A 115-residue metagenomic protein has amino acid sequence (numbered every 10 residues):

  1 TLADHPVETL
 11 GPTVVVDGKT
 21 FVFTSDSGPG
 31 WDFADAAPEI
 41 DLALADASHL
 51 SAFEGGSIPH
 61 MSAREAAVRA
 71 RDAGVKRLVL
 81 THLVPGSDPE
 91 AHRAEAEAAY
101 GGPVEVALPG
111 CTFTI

Functional and structural regions predicted by a protein language model:
T1-D35, P109-I115: Core dinuclear metal-dependent hydrolase active-site scaffold
P29-T112: Cap/insert and terminal regions of metallo-dependent hydrolase folds
